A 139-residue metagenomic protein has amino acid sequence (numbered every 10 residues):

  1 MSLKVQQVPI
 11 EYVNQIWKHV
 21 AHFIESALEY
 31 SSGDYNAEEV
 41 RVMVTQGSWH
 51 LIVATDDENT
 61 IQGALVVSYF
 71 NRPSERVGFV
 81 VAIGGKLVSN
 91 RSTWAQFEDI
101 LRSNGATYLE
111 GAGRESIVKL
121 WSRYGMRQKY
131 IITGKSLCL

Functional and structural regions predicted by a protein language model:
M1-Y35: Short amphipathic alpha-helix that is part of the acyltransferase structural core
S2, V77, Y130: A residue-level signal for beta-strand positions that form part of recognition/binding surfaces within mature
Y30-W49: Active-site rim helix/loop that mediates acceptor-substrate recognition in acyltransferases
T45-V88: Conserved donor-binding loop and adjoining core beta-sheet/short helix segment in diverse acyl/aminoacyl transferases
W49, R123-Q128: Short glycine-aromatic motifs
S68, A112, I132: Conserved residues at the C-terminal ends of beta-strands
P73-Y124: Acyl-donor binding region in acyl/amide transferases
R127-L139: Conserved catalytic-core motifs of GNAT/GCN5-like acyltransferases
